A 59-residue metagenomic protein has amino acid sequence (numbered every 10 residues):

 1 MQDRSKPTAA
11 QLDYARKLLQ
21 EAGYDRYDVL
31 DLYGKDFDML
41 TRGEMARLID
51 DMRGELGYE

Functional and structural regions predicted by a protein language model:
M1-E59: A charge-rich, low-complexity, intrinsically flexible signal that marks solvent-exposed coils, linkers, repeats
